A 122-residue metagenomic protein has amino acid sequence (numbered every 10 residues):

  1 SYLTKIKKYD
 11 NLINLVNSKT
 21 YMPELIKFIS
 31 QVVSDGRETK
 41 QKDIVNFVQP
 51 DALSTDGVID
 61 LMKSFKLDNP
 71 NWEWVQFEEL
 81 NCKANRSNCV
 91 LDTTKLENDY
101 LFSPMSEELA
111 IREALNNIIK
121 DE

Functional and structural regions predicted by a protein language model:
S1-Q31: NAD(P)-dependent short-chain dehydrogenase/reductase
N11-V16, V45-A52, D99: Glycine-rich Rossmann NAD(P)(H)-binding loop
N17, S64-D68, L101: Residue-level recognition of short, structured coil/turn motifs that connect secondary structure elements
N17-T20, L53, L91, M105: Residue-level signal for the nucleotide or nucleotide-sugar donor/cofactor binding architecture
P23-I26, D56, T94, E108: Residues in well-ordered alpha-helical elements
L25-N88, E122: Mid/C-terminal beta-alpha module of Rossmann-like enzyme folds, strongest in SDR-family dehydrogenases/epimerases
A84-E122: C-terminal amphipathic/interface module of NAD(P)-dependent oxidoreductases and related NAD-binding regulators
